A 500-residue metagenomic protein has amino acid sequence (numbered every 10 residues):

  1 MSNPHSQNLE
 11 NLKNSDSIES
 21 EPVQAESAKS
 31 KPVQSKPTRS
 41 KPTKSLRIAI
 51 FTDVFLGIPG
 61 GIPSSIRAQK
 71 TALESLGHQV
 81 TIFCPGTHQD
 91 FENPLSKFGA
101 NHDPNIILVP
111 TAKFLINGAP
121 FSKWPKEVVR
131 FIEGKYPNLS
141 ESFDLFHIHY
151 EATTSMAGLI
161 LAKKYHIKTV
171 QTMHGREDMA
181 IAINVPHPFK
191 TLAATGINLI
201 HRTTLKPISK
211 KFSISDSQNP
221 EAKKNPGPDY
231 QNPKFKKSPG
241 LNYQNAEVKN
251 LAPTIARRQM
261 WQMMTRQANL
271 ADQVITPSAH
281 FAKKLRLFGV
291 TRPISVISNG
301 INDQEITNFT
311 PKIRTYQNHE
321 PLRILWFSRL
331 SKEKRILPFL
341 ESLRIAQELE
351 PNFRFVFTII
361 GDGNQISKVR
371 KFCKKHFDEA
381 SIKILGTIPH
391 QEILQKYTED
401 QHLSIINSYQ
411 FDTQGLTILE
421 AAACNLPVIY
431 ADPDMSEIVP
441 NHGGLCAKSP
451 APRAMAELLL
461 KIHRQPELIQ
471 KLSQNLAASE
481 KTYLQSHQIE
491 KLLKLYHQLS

Functional and structural regions predicted by a protein language model:
S2-N8, K41-F98, H102-P110: N-terminal subdomain of nucleotide-sugar transferases
T195-D216, K236, Q244-Q273: Membrane-proximal helix-turn-helix segments that form the acceptor-binding/catalytic region of lipid-linked
D272, T398-T413, L426: Acidic donor-binding loop of glycosyltransferase active sites
I275, Y316-L343, T358: Conserved donor-binding/catalytic core segment of Leloir-type glycosyltransferases
H280, G300: Carbohydrate-associated surface elements
R370-E392, D400: Nucleotide-activated donor-binding/catalytic signature segment of Leloir-type glycosyltransferases, i.e., the conserved
A423, P427-Y430: Short hydrophobic beta-strand element within catalytic cores of glycosyltransferases and related nucleotide-activated
N441-P452, K461-P466: Conserved acidic donor-binding segment of nucleotide-sugar-dependent glycosyltransferases
